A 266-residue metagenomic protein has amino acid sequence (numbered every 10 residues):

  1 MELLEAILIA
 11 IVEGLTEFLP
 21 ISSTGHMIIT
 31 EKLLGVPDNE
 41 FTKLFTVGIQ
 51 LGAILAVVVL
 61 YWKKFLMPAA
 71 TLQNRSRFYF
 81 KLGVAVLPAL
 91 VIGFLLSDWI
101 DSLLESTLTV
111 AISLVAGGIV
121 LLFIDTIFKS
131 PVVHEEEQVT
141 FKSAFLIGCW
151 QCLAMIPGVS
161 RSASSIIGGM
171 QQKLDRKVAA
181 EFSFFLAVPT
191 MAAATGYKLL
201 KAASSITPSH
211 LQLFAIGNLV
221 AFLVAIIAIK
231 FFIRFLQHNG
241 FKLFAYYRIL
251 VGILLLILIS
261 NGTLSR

Functional and structural regions predicted by a protein language model:
M1-R266: Multi-pass membrane proteins that catalyze or facilitate reactions on polyprenyl-/lipid-phosphate substrates and their
